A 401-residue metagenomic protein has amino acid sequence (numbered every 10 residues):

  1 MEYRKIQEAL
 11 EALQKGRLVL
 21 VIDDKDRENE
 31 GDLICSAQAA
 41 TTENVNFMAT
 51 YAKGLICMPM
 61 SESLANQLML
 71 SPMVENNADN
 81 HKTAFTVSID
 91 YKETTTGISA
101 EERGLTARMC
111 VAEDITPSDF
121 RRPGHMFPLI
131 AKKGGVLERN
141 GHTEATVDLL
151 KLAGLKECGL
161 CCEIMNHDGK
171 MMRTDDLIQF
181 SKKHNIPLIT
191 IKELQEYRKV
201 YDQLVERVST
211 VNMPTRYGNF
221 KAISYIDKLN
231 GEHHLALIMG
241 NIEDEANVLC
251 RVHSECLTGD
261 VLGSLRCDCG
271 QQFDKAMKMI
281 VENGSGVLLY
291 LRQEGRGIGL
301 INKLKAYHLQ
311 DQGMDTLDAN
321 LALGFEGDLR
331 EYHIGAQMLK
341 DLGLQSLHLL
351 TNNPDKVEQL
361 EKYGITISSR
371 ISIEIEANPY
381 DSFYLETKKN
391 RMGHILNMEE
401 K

Functional and structural regions predicted by a protein language model:
M1-K401: Catalytic domains of riboflavin
